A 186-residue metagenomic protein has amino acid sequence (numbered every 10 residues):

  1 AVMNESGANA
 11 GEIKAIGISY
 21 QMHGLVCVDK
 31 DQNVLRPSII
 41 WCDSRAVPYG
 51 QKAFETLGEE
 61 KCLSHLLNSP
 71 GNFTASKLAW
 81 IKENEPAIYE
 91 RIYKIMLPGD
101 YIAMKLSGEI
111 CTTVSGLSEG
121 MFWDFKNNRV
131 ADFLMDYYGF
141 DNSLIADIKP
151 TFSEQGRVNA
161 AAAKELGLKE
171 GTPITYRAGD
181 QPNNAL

Functional and structural regions predicted by a protein language model:
A1-R36, P48, K52, S64 (+4 more regions): N-terminal glycine/serine-rich phosphate-binding loop of ATP-dependent small-molecule kinases, especially carbohydrate
S19-Q21, A178-Q181: A short acidic Gly-Thr/Ser loop motif
R36-P37, T113: Short capping micro-motif at the N-terminus of alpha-helices
I39-I40, G116: Residue-level structural signal for beta-strand termini and adjacent loop
D43: Carbohydrate-associated surface elements
A53, L57-E60: Acceptor-binding helix/loop patch of EC 2.4 sugar-transfer enzymes, predominantly nucleotide-sugar-dependent
K61-G179: Gly/Ser/Thr-rich active-site cleft segment
N183-L186: Thiamine diphosphate
